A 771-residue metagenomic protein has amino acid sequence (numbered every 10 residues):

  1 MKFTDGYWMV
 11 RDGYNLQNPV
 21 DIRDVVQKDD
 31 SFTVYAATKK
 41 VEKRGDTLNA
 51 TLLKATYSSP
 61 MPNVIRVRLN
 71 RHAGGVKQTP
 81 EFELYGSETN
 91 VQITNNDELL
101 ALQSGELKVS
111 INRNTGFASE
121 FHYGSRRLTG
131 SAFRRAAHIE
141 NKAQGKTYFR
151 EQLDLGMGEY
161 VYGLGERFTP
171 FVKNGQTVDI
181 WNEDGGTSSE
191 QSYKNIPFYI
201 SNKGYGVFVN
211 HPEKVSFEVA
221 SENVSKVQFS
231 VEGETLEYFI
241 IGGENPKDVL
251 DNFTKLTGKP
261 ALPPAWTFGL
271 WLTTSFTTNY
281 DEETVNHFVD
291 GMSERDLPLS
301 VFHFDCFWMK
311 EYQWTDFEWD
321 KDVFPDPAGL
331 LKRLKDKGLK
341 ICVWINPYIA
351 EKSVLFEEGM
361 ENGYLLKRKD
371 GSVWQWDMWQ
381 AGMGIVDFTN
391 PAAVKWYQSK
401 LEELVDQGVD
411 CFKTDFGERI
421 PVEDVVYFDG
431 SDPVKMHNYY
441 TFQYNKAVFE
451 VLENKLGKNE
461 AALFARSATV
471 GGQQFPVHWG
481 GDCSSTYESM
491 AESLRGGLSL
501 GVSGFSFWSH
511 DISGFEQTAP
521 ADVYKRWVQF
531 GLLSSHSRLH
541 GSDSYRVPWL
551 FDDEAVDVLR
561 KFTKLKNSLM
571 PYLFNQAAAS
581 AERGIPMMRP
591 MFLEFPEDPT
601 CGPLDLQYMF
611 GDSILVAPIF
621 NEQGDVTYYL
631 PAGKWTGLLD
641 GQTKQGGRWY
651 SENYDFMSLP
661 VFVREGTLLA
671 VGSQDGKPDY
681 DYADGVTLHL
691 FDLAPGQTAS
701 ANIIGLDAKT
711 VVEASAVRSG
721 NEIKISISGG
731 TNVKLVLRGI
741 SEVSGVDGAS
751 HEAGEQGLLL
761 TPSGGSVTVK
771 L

Functional and structural regions predicted by a protein language model:
M1-D5, N15, T47-N49, N70-H72 (+7 more regions): Catalytic and substrate-binding clefts that recognize carbohydrates or anionic sugar/phosphate headgroups
K2-K43, T47-E98: A low-complexity, Ser/Thr/Gly/Pro-enriched, surface-exposed linker/loop concept that marks segments flanking
V34-A36, Y57, V67-L69, L102 (+3 more regions): Short, well-ordered beta-strand segments enriched in hydrophobic/aromatic residues
Y57, F198, M292, L334 (+5 more regions): Conserved, mostly hydrophobic/aromatic
N70-A73, T79-F82, P298-L559, E594-D598 (+1 more regions): Aromatic- and carboxylate-enriched substrate-binding clefts and catalytic-loop regions of carbohydrate-active enzymes
K77-Q92, K367, L638-F656, G745-P762: Solvent-exposed beta-strand/loop surfaces of large extracellular or lumenal domains
F449-A462, A468-W479, E492, G496 (+3 more regions): Catalytic core of carbohydrate-active enzymes
S763-L771: Surface-exposed interaction regions enriched in Ser/Thr/Asp/Glu that occur as long low-complexity tracts or repetitive
